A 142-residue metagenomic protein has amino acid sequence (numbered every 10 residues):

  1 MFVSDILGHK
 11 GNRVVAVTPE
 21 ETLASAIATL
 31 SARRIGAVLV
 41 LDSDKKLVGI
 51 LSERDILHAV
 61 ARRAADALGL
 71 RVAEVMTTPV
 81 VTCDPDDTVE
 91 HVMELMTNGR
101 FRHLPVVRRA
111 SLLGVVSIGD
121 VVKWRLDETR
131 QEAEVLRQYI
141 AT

Functional and structural regions predicted by a protein language model:
M1-T29, I35, V40-S43, L47-V48 (+5 more regions): Bateman/CBS regulatory modules and CBS-like beta-alpha motifs in cytosolic regions of diverse proteins
T22, I56, T88, S117 (+2 more regions): Residue-level recognition of oxygen-bearing side chains
R54-A64: Structured interaction and signal-relay segments at domain junctions
R102-L104, L112-L113, G119-T129: C-terminal structural segments of small proteins and small subunits
V122-T142: Juxtadomain coupling helices with adjacent low-complexity linkers
